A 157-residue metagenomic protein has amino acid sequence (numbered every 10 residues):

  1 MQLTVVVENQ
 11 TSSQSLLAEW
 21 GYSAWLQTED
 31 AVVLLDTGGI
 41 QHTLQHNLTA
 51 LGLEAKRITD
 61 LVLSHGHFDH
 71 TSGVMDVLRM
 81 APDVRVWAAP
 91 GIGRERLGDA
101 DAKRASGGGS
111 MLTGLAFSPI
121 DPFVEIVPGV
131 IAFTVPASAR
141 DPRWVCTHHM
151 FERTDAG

Functional and structural regions predicted by a protein language model:
M1, T28-V32, V124-A132: Beta-strand-turn-beta hairpins that frame and shape the catalytic cleft of phosphate-ester-processing enzymes
Q2-L51, H148-G157: Conserved beta-strand hairpin/beta-sheet module of binuclear metal-dependent hydrolase folds, prominently
T4, V62, W87, S118 (+1 more regions): Hydrophobic/aromatic beta-strand patches that form the interior of the parallel beta-sheet core in alpha/beta enzyme
E8-Q10, T37-G39, G66, G91-I92 (+1 more regions): Active-site metal-binding loops of divalent metal-dependent hydrolases
H42-A88: Active-site metal-binding motif and surrounding structural segment of the metallo-beta-lactamase
E54-K56, F117-I126: Short acidic low-complexity segments
T71, D76-R79, D83-D121: Hydrophobic alpha-helical segments and helix pairs
A102, L112, P122-G157: Active-site-proximal loop/helix segment associated with metal-binding centers of metalloenzymes
